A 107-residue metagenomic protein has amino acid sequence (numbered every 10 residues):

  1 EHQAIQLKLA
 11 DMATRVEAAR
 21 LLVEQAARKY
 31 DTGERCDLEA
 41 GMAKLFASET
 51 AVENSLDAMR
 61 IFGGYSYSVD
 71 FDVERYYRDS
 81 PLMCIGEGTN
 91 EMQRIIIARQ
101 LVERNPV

Functional and structural regions predicted by a protein language model:
E1-V107: Alpha-helical interface subdomain recognition
